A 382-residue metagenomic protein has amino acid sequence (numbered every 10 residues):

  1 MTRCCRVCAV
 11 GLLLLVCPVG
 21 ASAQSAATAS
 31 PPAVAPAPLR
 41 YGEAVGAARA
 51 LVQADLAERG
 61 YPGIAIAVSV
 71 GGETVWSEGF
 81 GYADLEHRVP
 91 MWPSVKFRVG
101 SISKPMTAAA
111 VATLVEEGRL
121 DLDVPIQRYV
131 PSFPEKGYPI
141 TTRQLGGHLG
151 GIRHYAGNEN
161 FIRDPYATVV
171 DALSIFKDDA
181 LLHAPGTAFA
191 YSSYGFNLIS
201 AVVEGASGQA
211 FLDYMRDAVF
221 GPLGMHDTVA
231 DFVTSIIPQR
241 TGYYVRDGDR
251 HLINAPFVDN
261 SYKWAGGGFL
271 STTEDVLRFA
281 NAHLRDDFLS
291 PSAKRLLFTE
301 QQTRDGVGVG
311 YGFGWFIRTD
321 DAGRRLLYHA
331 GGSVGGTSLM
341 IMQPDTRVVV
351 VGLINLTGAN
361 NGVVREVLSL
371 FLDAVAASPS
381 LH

Functional and structural regions predicted by a protein language model:
M1-A9: Bacterial N-terminal signal peptides that target proteins for export
C8-P18: Bacterial N-terminal signal peptides
A21-S25, A29: Boundary at the C-terminal end of the N-terminal hydrophobic targeting segment
S25, D320, R324, T357-H382: Short, gly/Ser/Thr-rich active-site loops of penicillin-recognizing serine hydrolases
L39-F97, D121-V124, I253: Short, conserved catalytic-motif segment at the N-terminal edge
A57-A65, E86-Q144, H183-Y194, W264-G267 (+1 more regions): Short active-site loop at a secondary-structure junction that contains or immediately precedes the catalytic residue(s)
F80-D84, G137-S333: Short, surface-exposed loop or secondary-structure junction motifs that flank catalytic or metal-binding residues
T337-L356: Short, well-ordered beta-strand elements
